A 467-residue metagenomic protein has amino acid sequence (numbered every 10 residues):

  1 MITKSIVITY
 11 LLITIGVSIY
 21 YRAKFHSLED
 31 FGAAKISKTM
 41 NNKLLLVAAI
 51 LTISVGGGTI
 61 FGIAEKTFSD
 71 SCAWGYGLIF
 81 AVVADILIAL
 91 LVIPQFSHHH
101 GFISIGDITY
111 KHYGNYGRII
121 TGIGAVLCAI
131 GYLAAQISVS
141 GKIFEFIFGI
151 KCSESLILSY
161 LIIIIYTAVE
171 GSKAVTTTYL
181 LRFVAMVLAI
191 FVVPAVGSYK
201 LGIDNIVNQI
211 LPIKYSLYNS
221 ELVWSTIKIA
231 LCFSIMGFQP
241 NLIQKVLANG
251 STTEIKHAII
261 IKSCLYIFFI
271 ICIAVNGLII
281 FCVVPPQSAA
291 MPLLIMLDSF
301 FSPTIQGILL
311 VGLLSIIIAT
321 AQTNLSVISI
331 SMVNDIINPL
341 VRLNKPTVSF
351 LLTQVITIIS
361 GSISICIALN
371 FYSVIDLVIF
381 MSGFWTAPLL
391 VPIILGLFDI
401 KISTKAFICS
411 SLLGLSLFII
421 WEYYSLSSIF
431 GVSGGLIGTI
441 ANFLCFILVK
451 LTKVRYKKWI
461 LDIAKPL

Functional and structural regions predicted by a protein language model:
M1-L467: Membrane-embedded helix-loop-helix hairpins and adjacent transmembrane boundary segments in multi-pass transporters
